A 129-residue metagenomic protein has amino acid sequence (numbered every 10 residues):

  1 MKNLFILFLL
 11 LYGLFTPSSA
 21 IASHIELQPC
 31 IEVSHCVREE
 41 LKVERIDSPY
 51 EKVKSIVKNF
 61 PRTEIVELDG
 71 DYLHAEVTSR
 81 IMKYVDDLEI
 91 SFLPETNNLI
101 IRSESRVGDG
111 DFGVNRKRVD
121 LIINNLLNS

Functional and structural regions predicted by a protein language model:
M1-L4: Positively charged n-region of N-terminal signal peptides that target proteins for export
I6-L14: Bacterial N-terminal signal peptides
T16-S129: Ser/Thr-rich, low-complexity intrinsically disordered terminal regions
